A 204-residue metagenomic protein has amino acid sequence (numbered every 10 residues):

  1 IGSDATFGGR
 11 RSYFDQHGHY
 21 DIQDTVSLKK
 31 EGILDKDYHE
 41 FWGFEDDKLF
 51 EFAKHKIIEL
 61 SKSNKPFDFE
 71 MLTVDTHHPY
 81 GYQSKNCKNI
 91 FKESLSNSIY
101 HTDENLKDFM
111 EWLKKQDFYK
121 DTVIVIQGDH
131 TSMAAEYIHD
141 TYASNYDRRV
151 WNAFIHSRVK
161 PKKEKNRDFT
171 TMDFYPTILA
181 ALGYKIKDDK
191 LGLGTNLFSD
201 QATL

Functional and structural regions predicted by a protein language model:
I1-L204: Solvent-exposed soluble domains appended to multi-pass membrane proteins
